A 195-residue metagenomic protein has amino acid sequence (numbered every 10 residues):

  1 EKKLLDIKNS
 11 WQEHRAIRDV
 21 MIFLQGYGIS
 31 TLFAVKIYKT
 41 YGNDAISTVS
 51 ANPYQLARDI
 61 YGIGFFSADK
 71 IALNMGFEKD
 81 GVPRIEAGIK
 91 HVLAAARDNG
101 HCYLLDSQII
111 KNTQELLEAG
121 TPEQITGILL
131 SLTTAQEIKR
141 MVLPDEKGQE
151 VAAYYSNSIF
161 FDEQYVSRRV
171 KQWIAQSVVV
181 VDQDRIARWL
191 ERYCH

Functional and structural regions predicted by a protein language model:
E1-A152: Accessory alpha-helical DNA-binding modules that contact the DNA backbone or grooves
G120, D145-H195: ASCE P-loop NTPase motor cores of helicases and related translocases
